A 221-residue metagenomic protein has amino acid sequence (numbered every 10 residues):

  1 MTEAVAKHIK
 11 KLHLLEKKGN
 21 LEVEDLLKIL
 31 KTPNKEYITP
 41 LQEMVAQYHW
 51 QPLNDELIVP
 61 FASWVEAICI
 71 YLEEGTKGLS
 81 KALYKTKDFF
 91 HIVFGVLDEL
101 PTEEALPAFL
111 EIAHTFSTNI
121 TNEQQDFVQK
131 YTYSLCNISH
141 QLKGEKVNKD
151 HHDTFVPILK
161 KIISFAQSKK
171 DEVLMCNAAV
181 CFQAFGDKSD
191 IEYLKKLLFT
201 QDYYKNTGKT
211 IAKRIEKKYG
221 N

Functional and structural regions predicted by a protein language model:
A4, D190, L194-N221: Eukaryotic acidic, Ser/Thr-rich intrinsically disordered low-complexity regions
K10-K17, L21-K35, T39-K85, F90-T102 (+4 more regions): Structural detector for internal amphipathic alpha-helices that build alpha-solenoid repeat scaffolds
A105-F109, D190-Y193: Intrinsic disorder/low-complexity flexible regions in very large eukaryotic scaffold/regulatory proteins, enriched
E111-A113, H152-L159, K195: Alpha-helical repeat scaffolds
K160, S164-F199: Ankyrin-repeat and related helical/solenoid repeat scaffolds used for protein-protein interactions
